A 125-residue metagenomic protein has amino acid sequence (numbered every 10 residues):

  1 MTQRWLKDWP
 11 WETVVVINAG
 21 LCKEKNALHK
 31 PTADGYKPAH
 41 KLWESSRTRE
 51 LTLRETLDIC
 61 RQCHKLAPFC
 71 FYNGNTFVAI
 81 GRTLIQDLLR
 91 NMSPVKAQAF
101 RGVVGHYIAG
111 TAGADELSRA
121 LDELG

Functional and structural regions predicted by a protein language model:
M1-G125: FIC/Doc superfamily catalytic core
